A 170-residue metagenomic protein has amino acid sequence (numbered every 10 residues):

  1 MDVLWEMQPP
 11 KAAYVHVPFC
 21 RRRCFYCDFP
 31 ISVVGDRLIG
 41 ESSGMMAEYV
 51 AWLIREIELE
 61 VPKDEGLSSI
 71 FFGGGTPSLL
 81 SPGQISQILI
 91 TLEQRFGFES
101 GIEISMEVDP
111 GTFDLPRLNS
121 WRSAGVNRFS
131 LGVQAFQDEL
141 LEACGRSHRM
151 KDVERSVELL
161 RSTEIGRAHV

Functional and structural regions predicted by a protein language model:
M1-Y14, K63-D64: N-terminal [4Fe-4S]-dependent radical SAM core
V15-V17, V133: Alpha/beta-hydrolase
P18-I31: Local cysteine-cluster metal-coordination motifs and their immediate loop/turn environment, predominantly Fe-S cluster
I31-H169: Conserved non-cysteine loop/helix-boundary elements of the Radical SAM core domain that shape
